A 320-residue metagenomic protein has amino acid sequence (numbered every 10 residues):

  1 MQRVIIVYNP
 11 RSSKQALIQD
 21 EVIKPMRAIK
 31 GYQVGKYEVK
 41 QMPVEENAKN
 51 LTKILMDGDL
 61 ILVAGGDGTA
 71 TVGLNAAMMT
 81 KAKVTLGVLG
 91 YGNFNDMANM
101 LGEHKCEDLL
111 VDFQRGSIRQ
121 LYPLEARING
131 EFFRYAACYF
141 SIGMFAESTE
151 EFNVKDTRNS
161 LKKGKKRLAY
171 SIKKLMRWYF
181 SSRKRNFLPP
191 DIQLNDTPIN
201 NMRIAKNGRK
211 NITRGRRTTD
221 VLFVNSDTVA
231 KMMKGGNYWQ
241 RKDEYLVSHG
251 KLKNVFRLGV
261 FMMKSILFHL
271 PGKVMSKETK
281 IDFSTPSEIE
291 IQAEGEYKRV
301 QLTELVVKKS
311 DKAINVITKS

Functional and structural regions predicted by a protein language model:
M1-A64, T71, N75-A76, E107-V111: ATP/NTP phosphate-donor binding region
V7-N9, L89, V224: Short hydrophobic segments within beta-strands
N9-R11, Y91, K319: Cofactor-binding loop segments of dinucleotide-utilizing enzymes, especially the Rossmann-like FAD- and NAD(P)+-binding
A16, A82-D220: Catalytic core of DAGKc-family lipid kinases
N47-A48, A70-T71, A230-K231, V300: Short, well-ordered alpha-helical microsegments
S160, N225, K312: Catalytic core of tubulin tyrosine ligase-like
G208, L222-K234: Glycine-rich phosphate/pyrophosphate-binding beta-alpha loops
I212-G215, K231-S320: ATP/nucleoside-binding phosphotransfer catalytic cores, i.e., glycine-rich phosphate-binding loops
